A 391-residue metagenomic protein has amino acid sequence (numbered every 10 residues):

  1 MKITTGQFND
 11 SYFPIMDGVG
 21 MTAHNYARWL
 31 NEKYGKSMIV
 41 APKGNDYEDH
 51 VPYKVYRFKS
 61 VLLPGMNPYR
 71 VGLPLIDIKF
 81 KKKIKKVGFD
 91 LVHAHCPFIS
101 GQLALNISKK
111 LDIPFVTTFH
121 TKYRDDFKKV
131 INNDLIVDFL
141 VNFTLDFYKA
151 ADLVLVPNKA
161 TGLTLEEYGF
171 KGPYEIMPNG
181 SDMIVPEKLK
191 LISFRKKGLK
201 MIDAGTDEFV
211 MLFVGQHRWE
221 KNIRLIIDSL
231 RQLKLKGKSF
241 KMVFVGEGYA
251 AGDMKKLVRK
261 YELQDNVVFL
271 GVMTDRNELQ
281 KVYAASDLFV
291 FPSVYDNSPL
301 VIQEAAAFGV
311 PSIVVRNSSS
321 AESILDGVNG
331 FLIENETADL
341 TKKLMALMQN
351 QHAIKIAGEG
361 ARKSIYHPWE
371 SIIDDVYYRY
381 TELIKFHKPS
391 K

Functional and structural regions predicted by a protein language model:
M1-Y47, V51-R57, E370: N-terminal subdomain of nucleotide-sugar transferases
A41, Y56-K59, V141-S193: Donor nucleotide-sugar binding/catalytic pocket of nucleotide-sugar-dependent glycosyltransferases
F147-Y148, V272, Q280-S286: Short alpha-helical donor nucleotide-sugar binding micro-motif in glycosyltransferases
K255-M273: Nucleotide-activated donor-binding/catalytic signature segment of Leloir-type glycosyltransferases, i.e., the conserved
V294: Aromatic "clamp/platform" in nucleotide-sugar-dependent glycosyltransferases that forms part of the donor/acceptor
I302, P311-V315: Short hydrophobic beta-strand element within catalytic cores of glycosyltransferases and related nucleotide-activated
D326-G327, F331-T337, A346-Q351: Conserved acidic donor-binding segment of nucleotide-sugar-dependent glycosyltransferases
A353-H367: A short, well-ordered alpha-helix in the C-terminal region of glycosyltransferases
